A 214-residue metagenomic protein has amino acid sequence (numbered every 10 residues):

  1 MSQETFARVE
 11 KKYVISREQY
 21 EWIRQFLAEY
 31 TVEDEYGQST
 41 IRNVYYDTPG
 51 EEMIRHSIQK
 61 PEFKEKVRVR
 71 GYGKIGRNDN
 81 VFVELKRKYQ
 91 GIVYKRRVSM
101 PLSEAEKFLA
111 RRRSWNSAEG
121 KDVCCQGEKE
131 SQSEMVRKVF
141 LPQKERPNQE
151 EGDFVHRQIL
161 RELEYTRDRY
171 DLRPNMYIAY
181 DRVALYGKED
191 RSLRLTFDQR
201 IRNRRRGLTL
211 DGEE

Functional and structural regions predicted by a protein language model:
M1-E214: Phosphate-end processing signature that detects enzymes handling 5′-triphosphorylated RNA and polyphosphate
